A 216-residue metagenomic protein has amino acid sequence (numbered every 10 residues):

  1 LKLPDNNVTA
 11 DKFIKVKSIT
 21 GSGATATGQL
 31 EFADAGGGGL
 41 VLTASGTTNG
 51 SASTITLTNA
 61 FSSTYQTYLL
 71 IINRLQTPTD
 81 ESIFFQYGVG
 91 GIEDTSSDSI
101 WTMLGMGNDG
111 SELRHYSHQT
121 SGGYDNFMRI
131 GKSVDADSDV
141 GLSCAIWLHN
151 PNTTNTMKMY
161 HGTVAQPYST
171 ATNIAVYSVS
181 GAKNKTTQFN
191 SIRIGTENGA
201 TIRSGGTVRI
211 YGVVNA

Functional and structural regions predicted by a protein language model:
L1-A10, K15-V16, T20-S51: Glycine-rich, low-complexity segments
A35-A216: Surface-exposed molecular-recognition determinants
